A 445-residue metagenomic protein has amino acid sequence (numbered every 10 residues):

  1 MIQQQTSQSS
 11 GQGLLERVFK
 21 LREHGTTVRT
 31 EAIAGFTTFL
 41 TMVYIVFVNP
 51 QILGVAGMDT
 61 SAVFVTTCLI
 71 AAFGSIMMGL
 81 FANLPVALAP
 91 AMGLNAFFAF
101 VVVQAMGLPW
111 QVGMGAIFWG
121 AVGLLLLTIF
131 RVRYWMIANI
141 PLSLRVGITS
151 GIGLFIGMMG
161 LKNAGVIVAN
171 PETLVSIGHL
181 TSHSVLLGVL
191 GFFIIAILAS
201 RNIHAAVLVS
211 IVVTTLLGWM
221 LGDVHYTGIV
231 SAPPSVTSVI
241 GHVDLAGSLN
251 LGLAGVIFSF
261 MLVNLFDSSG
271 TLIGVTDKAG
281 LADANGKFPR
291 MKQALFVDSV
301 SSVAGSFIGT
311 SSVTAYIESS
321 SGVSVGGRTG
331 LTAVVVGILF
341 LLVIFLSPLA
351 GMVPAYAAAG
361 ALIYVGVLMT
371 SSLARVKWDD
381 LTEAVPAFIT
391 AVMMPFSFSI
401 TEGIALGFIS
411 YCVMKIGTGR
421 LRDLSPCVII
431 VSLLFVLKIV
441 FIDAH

Functional and structural regions predicted by a protein language model:
I2, A71-M92: Juxtamembrane transmembrane-helix boundary signature
I2-A62, V175-I177, L208-K292, L433-L437: Helix-loop-helix hairpins and the membrane-proximal interhelical loops of multi-pass alpha-helical transport proteins
G11-I45, N49, I70, A91-F100 (+2 more regions): Helix-loop-helix junctions within the multi-pass membrane cores of secondary transporters/permeases
L40-Y44, F81-A91, L126-L127, N202-I203 (+4 more regions): Short helix-coil transition sites and intra-membrane helix breaks within transmembrane domains of multi-pass
Q51-V63, V101-V112, L251-A254, P354 (+1 more regions): Helix-coil boundary and interhelical linker segments in multi-pass alpha-helical membrane proteins
L53, F81, L198, G305 (+2 more regions): Helix-capping/transition residues at the boundaries of transmembrane alpha-helices and the short helical linkers
A56-I76: Loop-to-helix transition at the N-terminal end of transmembrane alpha-helices
M106-L216, M220, V334-H445: Membrane-embedded alpha-helical modules
